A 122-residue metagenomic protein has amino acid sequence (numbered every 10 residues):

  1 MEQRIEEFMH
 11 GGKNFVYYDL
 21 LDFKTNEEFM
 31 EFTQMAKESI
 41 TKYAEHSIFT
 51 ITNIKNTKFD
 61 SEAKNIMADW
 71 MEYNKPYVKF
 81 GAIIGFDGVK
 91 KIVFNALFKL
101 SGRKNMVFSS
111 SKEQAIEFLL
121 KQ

Functional and structural regions predicted by a protein language model:
M1-Q122: Amphipathic, Lys/Arg-enriched alpha-helical "gate/interface" segment within cytosolic domains that mediates
